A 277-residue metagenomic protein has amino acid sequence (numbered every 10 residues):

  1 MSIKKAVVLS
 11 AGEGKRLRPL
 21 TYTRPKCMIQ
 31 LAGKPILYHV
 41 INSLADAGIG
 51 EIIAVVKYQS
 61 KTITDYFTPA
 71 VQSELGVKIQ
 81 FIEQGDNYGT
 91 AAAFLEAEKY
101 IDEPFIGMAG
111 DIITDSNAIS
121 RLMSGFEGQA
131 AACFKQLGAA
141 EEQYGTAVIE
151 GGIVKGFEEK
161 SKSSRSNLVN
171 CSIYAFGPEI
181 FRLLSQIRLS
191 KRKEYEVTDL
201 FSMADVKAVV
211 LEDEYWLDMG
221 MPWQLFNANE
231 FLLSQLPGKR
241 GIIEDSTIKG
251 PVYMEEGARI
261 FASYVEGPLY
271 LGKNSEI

Functional and structural regions predicted by a protein language model:
M1-V8, R16, Q30, K34-M108 (+2 more regions): Conserved N-terminal catalytic core of the sugar/cofactor nucleotidyltransferase
G12, D111, M221: Active-site glycine-centered loops adjacent to acidic/histidine catalytic or metal-binding residues that shape
G14-P19, E141: Short N-terminal binding/cap micro-motifs at the start of the first secondary-structure element
M28, T146-I149, A208: A structural signal for short hydrophobic beta-strand segments in well-ordered beta-sheet cores
V56, E83, A109, F134-K135 (+2 more regions): Short loop/edge segments at beta-strand edges and connector loops that shape dinucleotide/nucleotide cofactor-binding
I106, M123-S124, I153-G238: Catalytic-core segments of class I nucleotidyltransferases/pyrophosphorylases that form NMP-activated intermediates
S116-E142: Conserved donor-nucleotide/metal-binding helix-loop-beta segment in metal-dependent transferases, i.e., the alpha-helix
G241-I277: Structural signal for interior beta-strand "rungs" in well-ordered beta-sheet cores of soluble enzyme domains
